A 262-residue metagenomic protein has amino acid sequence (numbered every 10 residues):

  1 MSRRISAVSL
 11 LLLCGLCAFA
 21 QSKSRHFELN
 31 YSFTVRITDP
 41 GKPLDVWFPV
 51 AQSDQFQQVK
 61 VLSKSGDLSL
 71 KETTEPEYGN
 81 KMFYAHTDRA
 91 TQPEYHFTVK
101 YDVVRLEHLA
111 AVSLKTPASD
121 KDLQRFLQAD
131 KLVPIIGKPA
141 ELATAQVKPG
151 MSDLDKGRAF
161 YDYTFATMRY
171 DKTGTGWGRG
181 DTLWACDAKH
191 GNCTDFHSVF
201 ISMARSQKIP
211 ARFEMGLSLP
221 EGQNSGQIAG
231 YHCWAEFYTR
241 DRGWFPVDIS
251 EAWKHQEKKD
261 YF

Functional and structural regions predicted by a protein language model:
M1-S9: Bacterial N-terminal signal peptides that target proteins for export
L11-A20: Hydrophobic h-region of N-terminal signal peptides that target proteins for export in Gram-negative bacteria
A20-H108: Intrinsically disordered, low-complexity N-terminal segments that are enriched in acidic
D39, A51-Q55, V104, T144-K148 (+4 more regions): Sec-exported extracytoplasmic/periplasmic mature domains
V50-Q52, Y101-V103, K115-T116, M215-L217 (+1 more regions): A mature extracytoplasmic/lumenal domain signature
E75-E77, H96-D187: Acidic low-complexity segments
K156-F160, K189-A204: Active-site nucleophilic cysteine motif
S198-F262: Hydrophobic/aromatic-rich core segments of domains that either
